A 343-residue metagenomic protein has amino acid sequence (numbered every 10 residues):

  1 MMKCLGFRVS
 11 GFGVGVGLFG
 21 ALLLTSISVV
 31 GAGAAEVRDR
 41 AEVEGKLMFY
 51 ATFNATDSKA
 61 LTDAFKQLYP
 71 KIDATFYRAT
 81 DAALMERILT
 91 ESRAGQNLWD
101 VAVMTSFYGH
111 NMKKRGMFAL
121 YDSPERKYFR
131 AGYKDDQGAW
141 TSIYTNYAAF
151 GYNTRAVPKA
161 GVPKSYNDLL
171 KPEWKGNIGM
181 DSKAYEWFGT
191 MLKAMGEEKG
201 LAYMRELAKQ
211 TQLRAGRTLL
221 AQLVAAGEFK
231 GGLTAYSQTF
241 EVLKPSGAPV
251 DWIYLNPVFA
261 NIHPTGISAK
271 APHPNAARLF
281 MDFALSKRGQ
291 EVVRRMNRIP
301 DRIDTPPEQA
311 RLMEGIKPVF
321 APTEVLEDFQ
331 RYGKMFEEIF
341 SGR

Functional and structural regions predicted by a protein language model:
G13-S28: Bacterial N-terminal signal peptides
A35, M48-T62, A74-S92, N97-E228: Extracytoplasmic ligand-binding site segments that recognize negatively charged/polar headgroups
L61, K199, Y203-E206, H263 (+2 more regions): Short amphipathic alpha-helical coupling segments at ligand-binding clamshell hinges and other catalytic/signaling
S106-N111, K230-P249: A ligand-binding cleft/hinge motif common to bilobed small-molecule-binding domains
A131, T145-N146, M204-L207, Q212-R214 (+2 more regions): Periplasmic-binding protein-like
A149-A156, L192-A194, N261-H273, V292-V293: A bilobed periplasmic-binding-protein/Venus flytrap-type ligand-binding module shared by bacterial periplasmic
W174-K183, F283-P306: Periplasmic-binding protein-like
P307-R343: Extracellular/periplasmic bilobal clamshell ligand-binding domains
